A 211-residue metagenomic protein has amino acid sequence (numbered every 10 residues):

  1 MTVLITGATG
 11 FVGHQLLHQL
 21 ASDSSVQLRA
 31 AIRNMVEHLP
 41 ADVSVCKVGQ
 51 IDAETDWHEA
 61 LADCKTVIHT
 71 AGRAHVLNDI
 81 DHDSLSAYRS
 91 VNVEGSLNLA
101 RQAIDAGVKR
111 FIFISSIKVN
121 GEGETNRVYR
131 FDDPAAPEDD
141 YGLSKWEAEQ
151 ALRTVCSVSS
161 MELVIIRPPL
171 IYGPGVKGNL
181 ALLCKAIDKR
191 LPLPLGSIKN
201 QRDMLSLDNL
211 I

Functional and structural regions predicted by a protein language model:
V3-D23: N-terminal Rossmann NAD(P)H-binding glycine-rich loop of SDR-like oxidoreductase domains
S44-V93, N98, Q102-D105, E122: NAD(P)H-binding glycine-rich loop region in Rossmannoid oxidoreductase-like domains and their noncatalytic homologs
A87-N98, A135, D139, L143-S144 (+1 more regions): Glycine-rich NAD(P)-binding loop of the Rossmann-fold in SDR/ketoreductase-type enzymes
L97-D140, C156: Conserved Rossmann-fold NAD(P)-dependent oxidoreductase catalytic core, especially the SDR/UDP-sugar
E138-V164: Active-site Tyr-X1-5-Lys
M161-L182: Flexible, glycine-rich beta-alpha linker
V176-L182, G196-I211: Substrate-positioning beta->alpha
